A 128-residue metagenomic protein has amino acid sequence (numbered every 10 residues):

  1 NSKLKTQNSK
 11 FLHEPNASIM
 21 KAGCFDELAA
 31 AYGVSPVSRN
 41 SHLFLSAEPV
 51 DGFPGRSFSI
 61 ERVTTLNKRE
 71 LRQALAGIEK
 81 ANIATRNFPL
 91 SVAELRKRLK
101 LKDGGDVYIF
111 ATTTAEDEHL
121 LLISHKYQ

Functional and structural regions predicted by a protein language model:
N1-Q128: SAM-dependent transferase fold signal centered on methyltransferase-like domains, encompassing both Class I
